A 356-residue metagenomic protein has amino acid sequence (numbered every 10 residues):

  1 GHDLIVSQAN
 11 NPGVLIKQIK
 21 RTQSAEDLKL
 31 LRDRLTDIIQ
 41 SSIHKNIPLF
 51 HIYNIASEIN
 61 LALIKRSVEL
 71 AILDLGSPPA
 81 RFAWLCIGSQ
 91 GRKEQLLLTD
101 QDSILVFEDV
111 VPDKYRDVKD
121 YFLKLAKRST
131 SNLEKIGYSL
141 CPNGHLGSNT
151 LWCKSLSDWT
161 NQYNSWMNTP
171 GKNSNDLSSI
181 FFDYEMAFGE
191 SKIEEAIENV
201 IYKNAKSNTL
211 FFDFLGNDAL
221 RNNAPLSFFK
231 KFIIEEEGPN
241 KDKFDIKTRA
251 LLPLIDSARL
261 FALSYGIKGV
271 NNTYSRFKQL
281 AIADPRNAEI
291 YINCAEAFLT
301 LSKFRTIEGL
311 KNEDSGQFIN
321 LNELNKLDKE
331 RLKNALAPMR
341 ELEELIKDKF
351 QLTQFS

Functional and structural regions predicted by a protein language model:
G1-N10: Short beta->alpha transition motifs characteristic of CBS
L15-L49, N325-E344: Long, non-coiled-coil amphipathic alpha-helical linker/lever segments that couple catalytic cores to other domains
L31-I43, Y53-R66, D74-R81, Y115-F181 (+2 more regions): Conserved catalytic core of two-metal-ion nucleotidyltransferases
S42-Y53, V106-R116, E237-K243, P285-R286 (+1 more regions): Glycine- and acidic
G76-Q90, L98: … and, occasionally, acidic/histidine-rich disordered N-termini of signaling adaptors
A80-F82, K192-I193, E198-S356: Conserved nucleotidyltransferase catalytic core and NTase-mimicking acidic/glycine-rich helix/loop elements in nucleic
L85-I87, I104-E108, C141-N143: Generic beta-strand/beta-sheet core signal
R92-D120: Catalytic metal-binding acidic patch
